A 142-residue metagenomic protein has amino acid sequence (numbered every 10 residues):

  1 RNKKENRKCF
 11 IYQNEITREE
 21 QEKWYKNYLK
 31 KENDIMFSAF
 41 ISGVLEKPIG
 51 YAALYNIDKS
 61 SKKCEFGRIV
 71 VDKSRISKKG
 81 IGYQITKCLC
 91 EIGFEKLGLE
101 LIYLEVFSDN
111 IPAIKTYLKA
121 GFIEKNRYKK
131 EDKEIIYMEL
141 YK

Functional and structural regions predicted by a protein language model:
R1-E15: Helix-loop element at the rim of GNAT/NAT acetyltransferase active sites that forms part of the acceptor-substrate
N2-K3, N27, K119: Residues within well-ordered alpha-helical secondary structure of globular protein domains
I11-R75, I92: Acetyl-CoA-dependent GNAT
E46, G80, N110: Conserved G/P- and acidic residue-centered "switch" motifs that form tight phosphate/ATP-binding loops in soluble
Y51, K125-R127: Residue-level detector of high-confidence beta-strand sites
C64, E100-Y103, F107-I114, K119-A120 (+1 more regions): C-terminal "cap" of GNAT-fold acetyltransferases
V71, K78-I92, K115-K119: Conserved acetyl-CoA-binding loop-helix of GNAT-fold acetyltransferases
G93-L97: Hydrophobic pocket-lining residues that define ligand/cofactor binding sites across diverse proteins
